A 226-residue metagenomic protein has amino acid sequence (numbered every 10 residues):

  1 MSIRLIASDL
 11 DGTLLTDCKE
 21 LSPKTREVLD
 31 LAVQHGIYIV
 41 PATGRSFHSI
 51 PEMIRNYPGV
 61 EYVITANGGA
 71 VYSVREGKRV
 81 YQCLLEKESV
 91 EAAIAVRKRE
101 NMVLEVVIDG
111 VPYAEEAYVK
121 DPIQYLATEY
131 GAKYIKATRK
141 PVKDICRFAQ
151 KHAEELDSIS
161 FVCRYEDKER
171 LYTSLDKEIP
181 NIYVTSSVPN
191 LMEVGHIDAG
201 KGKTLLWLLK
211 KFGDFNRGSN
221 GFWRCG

Functional and structural regions predicted by a protein language model:
S2-K19, A93: Asp-based phosphoryl-transfer active-site loop
I3, G36, V60, N101 (+2 more regions): A general structural motif
I6-S8, I64, G221: Residue-level marker for buried hydrophobic side chains located in beta-strands that build the well-ordered beta-sheet
L10, R45, G68, W223-C225: Active-site metal-binding loops of divalent metal-dependent hydrolases
L14, L21, I39, V194 (+1 more regions): Conserved SAM-binding loop
K19-H35, Q82-S89, V142-I145, H196-K210: Short, acidic loop-to-helix structural element flanking the phosphoryl-transfer center in phosphate-processing enzymes
P23-A127: Active-site phosphate-binding/coordination module
V96, V107-R224: Conserved acidic, metal-coordinating active-site core of Asp-based, Mg2+-dependent phosphoryl-transfer enzymes
